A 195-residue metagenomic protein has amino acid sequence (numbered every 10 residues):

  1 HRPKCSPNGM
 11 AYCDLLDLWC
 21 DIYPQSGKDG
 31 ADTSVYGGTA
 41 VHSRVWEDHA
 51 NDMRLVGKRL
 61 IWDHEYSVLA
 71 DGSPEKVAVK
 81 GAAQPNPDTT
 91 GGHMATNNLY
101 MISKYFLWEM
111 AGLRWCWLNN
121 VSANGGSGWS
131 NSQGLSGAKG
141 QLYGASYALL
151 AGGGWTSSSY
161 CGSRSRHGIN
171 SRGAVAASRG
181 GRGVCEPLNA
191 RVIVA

Functional and structural regions predicted by a protein language model:
H1, M94-A95, S159-R164: A short linear-motif detector with a strong N-terminal bias
H1-Y12, Q133-G134, S146, V192: Carbohydrate-recognition beta-sandwich/jelly-roll modules in extracellular/periplasmic carbohydrate-active proteins
R2-M110: Short aromatic-cysteine micro-motif
P24, S43-R44, G140-A195: Disulfide-stabilized, aromatic/cysteine-rich ligand-recognition loop
Y66-T156, E186, A195: An exposed tryptophan-centered "aromatic clamp" motif
